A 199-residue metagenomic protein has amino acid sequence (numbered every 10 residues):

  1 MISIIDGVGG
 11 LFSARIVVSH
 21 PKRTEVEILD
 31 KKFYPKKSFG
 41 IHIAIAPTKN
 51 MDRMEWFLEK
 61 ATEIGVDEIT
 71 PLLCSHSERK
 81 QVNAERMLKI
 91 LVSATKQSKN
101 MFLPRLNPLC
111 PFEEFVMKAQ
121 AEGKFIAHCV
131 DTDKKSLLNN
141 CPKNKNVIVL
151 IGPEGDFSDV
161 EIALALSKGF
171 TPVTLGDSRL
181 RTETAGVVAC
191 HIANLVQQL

Functional and structural regions predicted by a protein language model:
M1-F33: N-terminal positively charged helical leader segments and presequences
G7, L29, P47, L109 (+2 more regions): Fold-independent oxyanion-binding glycine-rich loops and adjacent beta-strand/coil segments at enzyme active sites
D30-F125: RNA substrate-binding interface of SAM-dependent RNA methyltransferases
S38-H42, K145-I148, L166-L175: Glycine/charged-rich beta-loop-alpha catalytic/anionic-binding loops adjacent to active sites
F115-Q120, S136-K143: Short amphipathic alpha-helix with an adjacent loop that forms part of the alpha/beta core around
V130-T132, E154-G155, D177-L180: Short, acidic/turn-prone active-site loops that include or flank metal/cofactor- and phosphate-binding residues
N144-L164: A C-terminal functional module that forms or caps the active site or interfaces directly with catalytic machinery
D159-L199: Structured adenosyl-cofactor binding patch, chiefly the S-adenosyl-L-methionine
